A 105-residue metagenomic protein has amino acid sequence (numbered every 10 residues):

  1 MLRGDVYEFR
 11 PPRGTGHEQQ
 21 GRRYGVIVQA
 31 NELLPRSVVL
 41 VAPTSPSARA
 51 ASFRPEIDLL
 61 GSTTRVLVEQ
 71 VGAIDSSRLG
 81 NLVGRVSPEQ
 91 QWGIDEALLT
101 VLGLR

Functional and structural regions predicted by a protein language model:
M1-R105: Conserved functional hotspots at enzyme active or ligand-binding sites that engage polyanionic ligands
